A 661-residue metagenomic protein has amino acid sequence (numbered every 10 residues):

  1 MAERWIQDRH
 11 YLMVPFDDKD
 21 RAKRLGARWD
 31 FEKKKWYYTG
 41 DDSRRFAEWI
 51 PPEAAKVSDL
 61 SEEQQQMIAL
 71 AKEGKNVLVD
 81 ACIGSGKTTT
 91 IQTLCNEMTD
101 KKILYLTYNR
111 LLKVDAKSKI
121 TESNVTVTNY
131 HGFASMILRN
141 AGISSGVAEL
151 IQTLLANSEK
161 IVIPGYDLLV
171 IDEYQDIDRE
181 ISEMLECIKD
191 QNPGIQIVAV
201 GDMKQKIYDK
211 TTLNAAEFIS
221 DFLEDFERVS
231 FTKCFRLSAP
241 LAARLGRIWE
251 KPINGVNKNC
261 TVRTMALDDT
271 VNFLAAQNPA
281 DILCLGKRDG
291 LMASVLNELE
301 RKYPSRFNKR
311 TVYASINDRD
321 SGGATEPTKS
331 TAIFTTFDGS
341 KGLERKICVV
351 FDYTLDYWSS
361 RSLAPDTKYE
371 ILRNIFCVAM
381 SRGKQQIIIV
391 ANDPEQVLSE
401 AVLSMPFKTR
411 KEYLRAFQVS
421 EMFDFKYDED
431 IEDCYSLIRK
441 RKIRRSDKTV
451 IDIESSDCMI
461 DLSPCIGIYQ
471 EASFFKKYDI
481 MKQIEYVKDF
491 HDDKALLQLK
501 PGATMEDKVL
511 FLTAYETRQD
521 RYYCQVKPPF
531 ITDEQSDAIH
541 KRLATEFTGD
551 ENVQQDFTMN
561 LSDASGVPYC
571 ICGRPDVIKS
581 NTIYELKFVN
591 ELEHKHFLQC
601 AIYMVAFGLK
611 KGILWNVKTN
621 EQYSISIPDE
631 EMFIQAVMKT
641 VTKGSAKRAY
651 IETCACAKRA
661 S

Functional and structural regions predicted by a protein language model:
M1-V57: Accessory DNA-engaging acidic/polar modules
D17, D366, I371-V378, K595-G608: Short, charged, amphipathic alpha-helix that recurs within catalytic cores of restriction-modification and other
P52-S145: P-loop NTPase Walker
L60, D80-T93, E97-K102, T107-L111 (+6 more regions): Conserved helicase motor core of SF1/SF2 NTP-dependent helicases
Q64-Q66, A71, L106, T126-L168 (+2 more regions): Conserved helicase/translocase P-loop NTPase motor core
C95, L403-R574: Metal-dependent nuclease catalytic cores that hydrolyze phosphodiester bonds in DNA/RNA, characterized by
A364-T367, R373-V378, K384-K448, F633-K639 (+1 more regions): Helicase C-terminal subdomain and adjacent C-terminal extension
M559-K639: Nucleic-acid nuclease catalytic cores
